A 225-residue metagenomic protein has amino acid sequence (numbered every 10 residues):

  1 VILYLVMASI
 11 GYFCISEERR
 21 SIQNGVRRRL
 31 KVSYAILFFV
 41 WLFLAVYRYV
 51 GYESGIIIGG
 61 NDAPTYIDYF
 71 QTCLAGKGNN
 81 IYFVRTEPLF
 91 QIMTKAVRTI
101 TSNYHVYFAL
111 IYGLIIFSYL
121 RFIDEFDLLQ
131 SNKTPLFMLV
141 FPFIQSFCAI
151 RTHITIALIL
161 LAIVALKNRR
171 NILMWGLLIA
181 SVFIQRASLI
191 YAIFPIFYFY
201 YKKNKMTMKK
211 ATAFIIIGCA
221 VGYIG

Functional and structural regions predicted by a protein language model:
V1-W41: Start-transfer (signal-anchor) and selected internal transmembrane alpha helices of multi-pass inner/ER membrane
R28, L120-V140: Transmembrane-helix signature of polytopic, membrane-embedded enzymes that assemble or transfer cell-envelope glycans
I58-D68, Q91, P195-G225: Alpha-helical transmembrane segments and terminal signal-anchor/GPI-anchor hydrophobic tails, characterized by long
A63-A75, N79-S102: Short hydrophobic/aromatic helix or loop-helix immediately within or flanking a transmembrane segment in polytopic
P88, I100-F117: Loop-to-helix entry region of an early transmembrane alpha helix in multi-pass inner-membrane enzymes
N132-L160, A187: Membrane-embedded helix bundles of polyisoprenyl
I159-L173: Membrane-interface transmembrane helices that cradle and orient dolichyl/undecaprenyl
M174-L177, A187-Y198: Transmembrane-embedded, aromatic-rich helix segments that form part of the hydrophobic channel/pocket engaging
